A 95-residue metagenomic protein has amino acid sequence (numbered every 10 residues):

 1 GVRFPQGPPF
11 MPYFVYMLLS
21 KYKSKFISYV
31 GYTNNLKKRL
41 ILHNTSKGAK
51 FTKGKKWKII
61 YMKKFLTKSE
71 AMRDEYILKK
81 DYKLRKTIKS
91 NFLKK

Functional and structural regions predicted by a protein language model:
G1-K55, I59-M62, E70-L84, S90-K95: GIY-YIG nuclease catalytic motif and its immediate N-terminal context
